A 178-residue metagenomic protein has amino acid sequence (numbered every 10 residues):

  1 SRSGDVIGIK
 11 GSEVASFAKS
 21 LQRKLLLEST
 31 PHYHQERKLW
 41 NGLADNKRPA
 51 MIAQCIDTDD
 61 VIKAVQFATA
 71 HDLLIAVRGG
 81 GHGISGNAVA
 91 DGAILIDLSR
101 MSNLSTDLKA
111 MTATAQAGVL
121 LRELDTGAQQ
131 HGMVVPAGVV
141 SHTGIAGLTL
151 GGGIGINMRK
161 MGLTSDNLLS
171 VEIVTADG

Functional and structural regions predicted by a protein language model:
S1-I154, R159-K160, N167: N-terminal accessory segments
L104, L163-G178: Active-site and channel-lining beta-strand-loop segments that bind or position nucleotide-derived/phosphorylated
